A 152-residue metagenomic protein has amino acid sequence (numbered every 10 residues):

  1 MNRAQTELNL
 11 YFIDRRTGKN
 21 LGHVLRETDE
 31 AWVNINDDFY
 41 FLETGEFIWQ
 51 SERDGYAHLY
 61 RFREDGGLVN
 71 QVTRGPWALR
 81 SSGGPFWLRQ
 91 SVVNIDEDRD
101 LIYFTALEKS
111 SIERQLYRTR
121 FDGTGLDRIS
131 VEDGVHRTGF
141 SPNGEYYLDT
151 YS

Functional and structural regions predicted by a protein language model:
M1, Y40-G45, L148: Histidine-/acidic-rich catalytic cores in large beta-rich domains
M1-N2, E52-R53, L107-K109, S152: Short loop/turn segments immediately following the C-termini of beta-strands
Q5-F12, G55-Y60, S111-Y117: Structural motif
I13-D38, S51, R63-D98, A106-K109 (+1 more regions): Multi-bladed beta-propeller domains
L42-T44, D96-D98, P142-N143: Residue-level detector of Asp-centered blade-edge/turn motifs that repeat once per structural unit in beta-propeller
F47-I48, I102, Y147: Hydrophobic beta-strand positions that form the internal "hydrophobic ladder" of WD40/Gbeta-like beta-propeller blades
R128-S130, V135-S152: Serine-hydrolase catalytic core recognition
